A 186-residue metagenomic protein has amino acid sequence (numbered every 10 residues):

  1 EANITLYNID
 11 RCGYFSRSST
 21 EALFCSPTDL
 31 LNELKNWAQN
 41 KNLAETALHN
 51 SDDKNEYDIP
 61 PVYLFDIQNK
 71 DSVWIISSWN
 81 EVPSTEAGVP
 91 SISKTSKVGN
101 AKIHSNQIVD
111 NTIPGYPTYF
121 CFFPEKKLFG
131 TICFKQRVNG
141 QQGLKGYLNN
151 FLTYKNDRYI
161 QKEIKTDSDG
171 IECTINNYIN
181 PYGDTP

Functional and structural regions predicted by a protein language model:
E1-K94, Q136-P186: Terminal interaction module
S93-H104: A short, contiguous, amphipathic alpha-helix enriched in charged residues
H104-C121: Catalytic micro-motifs at enzyme active sites that drive phosphoryl/nucleotidyl and oxygen chemistry
G115, P124-K126, N139-G143: Residues forming well-ordered secondary-structure scaffolds
Y119-I132: Glycine-rich, often proline-containing surface loops adjacent to acidic residues and nearby aromatics that form
